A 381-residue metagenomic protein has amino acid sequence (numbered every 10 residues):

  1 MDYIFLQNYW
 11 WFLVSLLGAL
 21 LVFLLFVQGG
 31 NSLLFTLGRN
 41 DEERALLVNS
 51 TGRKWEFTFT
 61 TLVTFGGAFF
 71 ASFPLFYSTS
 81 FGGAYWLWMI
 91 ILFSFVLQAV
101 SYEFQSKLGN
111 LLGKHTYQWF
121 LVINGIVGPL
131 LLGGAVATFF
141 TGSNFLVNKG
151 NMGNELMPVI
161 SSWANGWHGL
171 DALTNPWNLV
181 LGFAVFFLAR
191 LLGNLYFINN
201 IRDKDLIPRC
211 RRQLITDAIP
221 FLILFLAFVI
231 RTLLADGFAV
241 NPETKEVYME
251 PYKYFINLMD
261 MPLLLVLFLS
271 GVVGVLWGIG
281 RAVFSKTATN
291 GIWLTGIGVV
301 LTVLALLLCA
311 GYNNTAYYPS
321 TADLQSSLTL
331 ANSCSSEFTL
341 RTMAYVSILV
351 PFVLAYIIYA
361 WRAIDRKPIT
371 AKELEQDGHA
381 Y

Functional and structural regions predicted by a protein language model:
M1-F59, V63-G66: N-terminal signal-anchor module of multipass membrane proteins
N8-V22, G82-F95, V122, I126 (+2 more regions): Alpha-helical transmembrane segments
L24-S32, G52, T60-L108, N124-M152 (+2 more regions): Transmembrane-helix bundle segments that line or gate the permeation/cavity pathway in multi-pass membrane proteins
G30-R44, P74-S78, A99-F120, F197-C210 (+2 more regions): Membrane-interfacial helix termini and the short, flexible loops that connect transmembrane helices in multi-pass
E43-V63, W88, K114-G128, I207-F221 (+3 more regions): Juxtamembrane helix-loop boundaries in multi-pass membrane proteins
L108-A288, A305, C309: Long, contiguous internal "core" modules enriched in hydrophobic/ aromatic residues
V247-Y252, Y318-T339: Short, membrane-exposed interhelical loops at transmembrane-helix boundaries
S333, L340-Y381: C-terminal functional modules
